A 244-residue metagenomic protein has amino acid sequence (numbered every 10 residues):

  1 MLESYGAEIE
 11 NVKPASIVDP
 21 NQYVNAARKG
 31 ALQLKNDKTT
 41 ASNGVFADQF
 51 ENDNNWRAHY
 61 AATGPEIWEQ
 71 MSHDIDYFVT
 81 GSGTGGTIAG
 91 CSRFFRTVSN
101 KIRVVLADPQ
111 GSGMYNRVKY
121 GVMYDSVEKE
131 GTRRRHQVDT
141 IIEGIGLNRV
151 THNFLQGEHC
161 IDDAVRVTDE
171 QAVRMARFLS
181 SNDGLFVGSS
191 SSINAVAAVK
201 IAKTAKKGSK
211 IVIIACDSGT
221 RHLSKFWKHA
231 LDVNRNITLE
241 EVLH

Functional and structural regions predicted by a protein language model:
M1-L32: Gly/Ser-rich phosphate-binding catalytic loop and adjacent alpha/beta segment that cradle a phosphoryl group at enzyme
N21, F50-E66, G188-I193: A glycine-rich, Thr/Ser-enriched phosphate-binding loop motif common to dinucleotide/cofactor-binding enzymes
V24-K35, N43, T97-S189, K225-H244: Active-site/ligand-binding loops adjacent to catalytic centers
A27, C91, F95, A176 (+1 more regions): Buried hydrophobic packing segments
N55-R103: Glycine-rich ThDP/TPP pyrophosphate-binding loop and its adjacent helix/strand module within ThDP-dependent enzymes
G81-S92, M114-Y115, S190-A198, H222: Short glycine/serine/threonine-rich phosphate/pyrophosphate-binding segments that cradle anionic phosphate groups
V199-C216, T220-N236, E240-L243: Catalytic phosphate/nucleotide-handling subdomain of diverse soluble enzymes
